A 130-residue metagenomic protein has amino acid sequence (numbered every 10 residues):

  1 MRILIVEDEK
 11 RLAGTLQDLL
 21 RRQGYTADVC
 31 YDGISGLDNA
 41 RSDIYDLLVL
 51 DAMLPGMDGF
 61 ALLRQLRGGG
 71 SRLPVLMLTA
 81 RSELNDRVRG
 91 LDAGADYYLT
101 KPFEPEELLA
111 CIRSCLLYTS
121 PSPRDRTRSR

Functional and structural regions predicted by a protein language model:
M1-L117: N-terminal/domain-start alpha-helical segments
Y118-T127: Conserved small/polar residues in nucleotide/adenosyl-binding loops
